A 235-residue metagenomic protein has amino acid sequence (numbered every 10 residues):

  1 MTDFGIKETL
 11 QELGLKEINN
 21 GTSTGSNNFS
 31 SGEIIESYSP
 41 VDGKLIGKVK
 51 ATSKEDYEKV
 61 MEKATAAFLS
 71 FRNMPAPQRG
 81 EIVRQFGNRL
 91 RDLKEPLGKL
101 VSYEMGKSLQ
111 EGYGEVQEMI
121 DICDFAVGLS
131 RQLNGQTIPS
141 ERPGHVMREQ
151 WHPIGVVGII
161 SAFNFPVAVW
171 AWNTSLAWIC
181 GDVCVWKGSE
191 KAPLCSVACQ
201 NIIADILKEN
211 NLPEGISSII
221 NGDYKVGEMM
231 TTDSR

Functional and structural regions predicted by a protein language model:
M1-K48, E81, Q85, G135-S161: Terminal low-complexity tails and localization/encapsulation signals of metabolic enzymes
I6, V83, G98, I203 (+1 more regions): Generic structural marker for isolated residues within well-ordered, non-membrane alpha-helices of soluble domains
T22-S23, E36-S39, L45-K59, L207 (+2 more regions): Histidine- and aromatic-rich ligand-binding microenvironments
I46-L133: Glycine-rich loop-to-alpha-helix module at the N-terminal edge of alpha/beta enzyme cores
G135-R235: Rossmann-like NAD(P) dinucleotide-binding subdomain of oxidoreductase/dehydrogenase enzymes
